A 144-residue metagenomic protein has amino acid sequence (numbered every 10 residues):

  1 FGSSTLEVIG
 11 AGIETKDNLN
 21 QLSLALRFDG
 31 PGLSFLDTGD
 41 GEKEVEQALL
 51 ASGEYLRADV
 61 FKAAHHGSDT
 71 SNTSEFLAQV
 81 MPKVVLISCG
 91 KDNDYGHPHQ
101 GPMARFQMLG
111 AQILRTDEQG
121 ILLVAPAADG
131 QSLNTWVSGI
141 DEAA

Functional and structural regions predicted by a protein language model:
F1-V60, E118-A144: Core dinuclear metal-dependent hydrolase active-site scaffold
A48-I121: Cap/insert and terminal regions of metallo-dependent hydrolase folds
